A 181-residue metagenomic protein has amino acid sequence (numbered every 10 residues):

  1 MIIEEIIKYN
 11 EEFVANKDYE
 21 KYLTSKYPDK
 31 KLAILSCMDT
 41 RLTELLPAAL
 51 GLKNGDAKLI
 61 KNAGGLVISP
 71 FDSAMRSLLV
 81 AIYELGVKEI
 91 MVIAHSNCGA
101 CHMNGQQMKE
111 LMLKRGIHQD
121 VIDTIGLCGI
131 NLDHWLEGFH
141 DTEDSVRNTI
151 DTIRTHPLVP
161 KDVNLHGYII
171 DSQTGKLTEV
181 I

Functional and structural regions predicted by a protein language model:
M1-K30, G65-P70, I82-L85, A100-I181: Divalent-metal-activated hydrolytic enzyme cores
N10, I34, I60, V92 (+1 more regions): Divalent metal-coordination and catalytic microenvironments
N16, E20-M75: Conserved beta-strand-loop surface patch within small alpha/beta domains used for substrate/adaptor or ligand engagement
M38-R41, S96-A100: Gly/Ser/Thr-rich loops at beta-strand to alpha-helix junctions that form or flank small-molecule/cofactor-binding
K58-L59, I93, K161, I169: N-terminal hydrophobic or amphipathic segments with adjacent small-residue motifs that include Sec signal peptides
N62, V92, N97, L165: Short glycine/serine/threonine-biased micro-segments
M75-I82: Short secondary-structure capping micro-motifs at structural edges
Y83-H95: Ordered, amphipathic secondary-structure segments that act as subunit-interaction surfaces in large macromolecular
